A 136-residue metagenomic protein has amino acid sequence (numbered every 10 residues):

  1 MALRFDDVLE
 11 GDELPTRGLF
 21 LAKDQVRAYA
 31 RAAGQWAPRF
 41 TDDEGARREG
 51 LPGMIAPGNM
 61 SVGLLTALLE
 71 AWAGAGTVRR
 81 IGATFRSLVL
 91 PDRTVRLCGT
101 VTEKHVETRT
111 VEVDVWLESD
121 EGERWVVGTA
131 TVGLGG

Functional and structural regions predicted by a protein language model:
M1-E10, L14, L88-G136: HotDog/MaoC-like acyl-thioester-processing domains
M1-M54: Catalytic strand-loop segment that frames the active site of acyl-thioester-processing enzymes
R31-Q35, E70-G74, D120: Short, intrinsically disordered, mixed-charge
A32-G34, A46, R80-G82, T108 (+2 more regions): Short, charged/polar low-complexity linear motifs in solvent-exposed/disordered segments
P38-F40, L51, R79-R80, F85-R86 (+3 more regions): Short, intrinsically disordered/low-complexity patches at protein termini and at juxtamembrane boundaries
R47-V101: Hydrophobic beta-strand-centered segment that forms part of the acyl-chain substrate-binding groove
